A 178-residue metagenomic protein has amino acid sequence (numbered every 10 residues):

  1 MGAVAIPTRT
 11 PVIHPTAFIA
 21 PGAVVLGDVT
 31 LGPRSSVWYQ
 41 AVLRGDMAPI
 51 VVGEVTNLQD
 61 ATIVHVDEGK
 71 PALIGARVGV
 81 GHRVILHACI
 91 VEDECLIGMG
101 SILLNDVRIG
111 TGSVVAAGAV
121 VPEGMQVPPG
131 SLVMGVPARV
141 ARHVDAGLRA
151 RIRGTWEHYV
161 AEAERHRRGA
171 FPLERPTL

Functional and structural regions predicted by a protein language model:
M1-V12, D46-T62, V66-I74, G81-L178: Glycine-rich hexapeptide-repeat left-handed beta-helix
I6-P11, P15-V51, D67-G69: N-terminal first-folded block
